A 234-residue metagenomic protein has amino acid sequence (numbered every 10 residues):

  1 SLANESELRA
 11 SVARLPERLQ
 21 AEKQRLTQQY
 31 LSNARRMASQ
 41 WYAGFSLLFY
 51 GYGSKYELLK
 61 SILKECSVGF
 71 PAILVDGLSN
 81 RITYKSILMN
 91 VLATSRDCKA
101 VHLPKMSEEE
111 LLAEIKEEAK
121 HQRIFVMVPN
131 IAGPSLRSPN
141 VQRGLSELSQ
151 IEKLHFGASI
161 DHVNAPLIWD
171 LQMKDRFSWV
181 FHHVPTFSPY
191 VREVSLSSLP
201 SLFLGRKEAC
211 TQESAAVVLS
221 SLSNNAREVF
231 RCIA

Functional and structural regions predicted by a protein language model:
S1-L19, L26-G44, S67-P200, E213 (+1 more regions): Mid-core helix/loop region of P-loop NTP-binding domains shared across ATPases and GTPases
R36-M37, F49-I73: P-loop NTPase Walker A phosphate-binding motif
V217-A234: Short amphipathic alpha-helical interface segments
